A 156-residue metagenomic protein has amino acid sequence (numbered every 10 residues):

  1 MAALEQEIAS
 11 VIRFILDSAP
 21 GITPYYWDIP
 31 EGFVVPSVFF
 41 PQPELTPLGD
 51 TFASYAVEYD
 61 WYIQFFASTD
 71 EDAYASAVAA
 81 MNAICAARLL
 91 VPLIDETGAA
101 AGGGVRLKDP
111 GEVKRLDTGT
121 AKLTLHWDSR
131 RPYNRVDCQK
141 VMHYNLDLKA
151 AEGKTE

Functional and structural regions predicted by a protein language model:
M1-T23, P47-E156: Charged, amphipathic alpha-helical segments and their flanking helix caps
Y26: Short loop/edge segments at beta-strand edges and connector loops that shape dinucleotide/nucleotide cofactor-binding
I29-V34, R115-D117: A short beta-turn/loop motif at secondary-structure boundaries
V34-V35, A75: Residues that form or flank phosphate/diphosphate-binding pockets in enzymes that use nucleotide phosphates
V35-P43: A short, hydrophobic beta-strand-centered structural micro-motif
